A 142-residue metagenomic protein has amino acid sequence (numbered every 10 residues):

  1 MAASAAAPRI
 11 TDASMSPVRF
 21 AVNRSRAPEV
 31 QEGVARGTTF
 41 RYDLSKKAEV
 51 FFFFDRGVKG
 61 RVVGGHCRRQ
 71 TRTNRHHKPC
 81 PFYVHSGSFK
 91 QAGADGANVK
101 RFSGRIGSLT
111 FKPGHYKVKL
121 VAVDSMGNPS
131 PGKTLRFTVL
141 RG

Functional and structural regions predicted by a protein language model:
M1-G142: Polybasic, low-complexity, intrinsically disordered segments
